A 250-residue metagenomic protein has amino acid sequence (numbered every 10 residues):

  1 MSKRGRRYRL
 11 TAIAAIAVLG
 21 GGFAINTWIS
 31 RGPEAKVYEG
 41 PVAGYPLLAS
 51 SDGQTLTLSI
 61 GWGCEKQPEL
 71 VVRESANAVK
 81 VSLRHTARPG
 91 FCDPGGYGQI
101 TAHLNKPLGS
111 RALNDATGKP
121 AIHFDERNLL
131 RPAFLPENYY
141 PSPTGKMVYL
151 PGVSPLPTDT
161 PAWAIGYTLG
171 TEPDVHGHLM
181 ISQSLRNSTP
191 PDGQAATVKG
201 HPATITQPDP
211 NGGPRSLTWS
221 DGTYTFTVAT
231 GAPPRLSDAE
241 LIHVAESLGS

Functional and structural regions predicted by a protein language model:
M1-A17: N-terminal export and membrane-targeting signals
G20-L47, Q67: C-terminal region of N-terminal signal peptides and the immediate post-cleavage residues of exported proteins
P46-E69, R73: Short, surface-exposed binding/anchoring microloops in extracellular/periplasmic proteins
E69, G90-N105: Extended Gly/Ser/Thr-rich low-complexity repeat segments, especially those forming or decorating extracellular
V72-T86, T204: Short, aliphatic-rich beta-strand segments
I100-F124: A short amphipathic beta-strand at an alpha->beta junction
P132-G222: Short, solvent-exposed recognition patches
T227-S250: Surface-exposed amphipathic alpha-helical segments
